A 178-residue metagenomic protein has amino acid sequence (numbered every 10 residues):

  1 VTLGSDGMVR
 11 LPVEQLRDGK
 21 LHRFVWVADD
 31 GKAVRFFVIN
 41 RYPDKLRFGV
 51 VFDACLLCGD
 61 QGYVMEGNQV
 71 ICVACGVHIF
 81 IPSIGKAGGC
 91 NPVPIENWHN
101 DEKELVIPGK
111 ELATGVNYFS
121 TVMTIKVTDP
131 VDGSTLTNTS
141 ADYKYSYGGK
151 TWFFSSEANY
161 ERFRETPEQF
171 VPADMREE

Functional and structural regions predicted by a protein language model:
V1-Y63, G85, P94-T151, E165-M175: N-terminal pre-ligand scaffold of iron-sulfur
D53, V70-V73, G88: Extracellular secreted precursors and ectodomains with disulfide-bonded cysteine-rich loops/domains
A54, A158-N159: Short, well-ordered alpha-helical scaffold segment located in the soluble/lumenal catalytic or ligand-binding core
G62-G67, V77-G85: Iron-sulfur (Fe-S) cluster-binding segments and ferredoxin-like electron-carrier domains, especially [2Fe-2S]
Q69-V77, K150-E157: Cysteine-rich micro-motifs
I79-C90, V116-N117, S155-S156: Beta-strand-rich cores of mature extracytoplasmic or soluble domains
E161-F163: Short loop/beta submotifs within extracellular cysteine-rich repeat domains
